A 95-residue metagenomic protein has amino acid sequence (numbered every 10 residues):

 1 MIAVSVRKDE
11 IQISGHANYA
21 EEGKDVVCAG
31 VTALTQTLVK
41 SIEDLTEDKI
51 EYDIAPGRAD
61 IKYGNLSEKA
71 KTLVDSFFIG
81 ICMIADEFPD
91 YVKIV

Functional and structural regions predicted by a protein language model:
M1-V26, A33-Q36, K40-V95: N-terminal intrinsically disordered, cationic/polar leader segments that include organellar targeting peptides
